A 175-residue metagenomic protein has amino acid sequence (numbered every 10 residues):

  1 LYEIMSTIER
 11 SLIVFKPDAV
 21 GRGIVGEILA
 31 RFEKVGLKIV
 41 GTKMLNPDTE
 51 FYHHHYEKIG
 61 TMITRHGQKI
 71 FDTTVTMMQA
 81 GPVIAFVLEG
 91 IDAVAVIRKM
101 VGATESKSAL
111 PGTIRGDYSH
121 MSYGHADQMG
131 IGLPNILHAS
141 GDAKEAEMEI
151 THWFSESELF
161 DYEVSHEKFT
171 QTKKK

Functional and structural regions predicted by a protein language model:
Y2-K175: Non-catalytic terminal and connector segments of soluble metabolic enzymes
